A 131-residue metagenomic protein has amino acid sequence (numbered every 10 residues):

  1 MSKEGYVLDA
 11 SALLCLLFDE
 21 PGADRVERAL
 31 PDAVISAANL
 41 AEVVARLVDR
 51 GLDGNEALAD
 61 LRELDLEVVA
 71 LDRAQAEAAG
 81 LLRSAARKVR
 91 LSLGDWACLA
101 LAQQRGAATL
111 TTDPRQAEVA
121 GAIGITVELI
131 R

Functional and structural regions predicted by a protein language model:
M1-I35, L47-A59: Short, well-structured N-terminal submotif of metal-dependent ribonuclease cores
K3-E4, L30-V34, D65-E67, Q103-A108: Short active-site oxyanion
L13-L14, L40, A76, Q116-A117: A generic structural signal for short hydrophobic patches within well-formed alpha-helices
A38-V69, A78: Active-site-proximal, substrate-binding regions of enzyme catalytic domains and RNA-binding/basic surfaces
R62, Q103, G121: Anion (oxyanion) recognition and catalysis
E67-R115: Active-site neighborhoods of divalent-metal-dependent phosphate/nucleic-acid chemistry enzymes
V69, E128-I130: General small-molecule cofactor/ligand-binding pocket signal
P114-R115, A122-E128: C-terminal binding/interaction regions
